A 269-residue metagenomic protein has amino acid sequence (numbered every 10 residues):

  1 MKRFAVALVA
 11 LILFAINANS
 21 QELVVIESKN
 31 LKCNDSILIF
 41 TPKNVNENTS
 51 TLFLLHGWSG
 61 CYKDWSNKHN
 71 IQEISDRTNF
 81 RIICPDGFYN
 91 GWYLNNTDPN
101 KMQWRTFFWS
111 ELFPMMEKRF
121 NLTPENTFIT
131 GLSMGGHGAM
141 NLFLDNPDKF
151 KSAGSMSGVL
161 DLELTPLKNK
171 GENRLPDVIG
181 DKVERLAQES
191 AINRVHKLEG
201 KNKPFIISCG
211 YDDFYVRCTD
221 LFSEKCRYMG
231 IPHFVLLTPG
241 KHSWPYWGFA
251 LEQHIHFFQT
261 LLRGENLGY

Functional and structural regions predicted by a protein language model:
F4-I16: Sec-dependent N-terminal signal peptides
Q21-Y269: Non-catalytic cap/lid and distal C-terminal segments of serine-dependent acyl enzymes
